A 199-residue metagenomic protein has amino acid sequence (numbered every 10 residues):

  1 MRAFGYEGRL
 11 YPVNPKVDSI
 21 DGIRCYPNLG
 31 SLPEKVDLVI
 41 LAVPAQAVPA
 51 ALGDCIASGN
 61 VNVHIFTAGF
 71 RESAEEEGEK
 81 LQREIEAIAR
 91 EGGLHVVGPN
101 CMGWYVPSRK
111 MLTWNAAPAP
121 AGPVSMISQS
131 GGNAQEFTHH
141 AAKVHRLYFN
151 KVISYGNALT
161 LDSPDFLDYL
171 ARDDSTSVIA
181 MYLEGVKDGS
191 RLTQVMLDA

Functional and structural regions predicted by a protein language model:
M1-A199: Catalytic-core regions of core metabolic enzymes, especially those transforming organic acids/acyl-group intermediates
